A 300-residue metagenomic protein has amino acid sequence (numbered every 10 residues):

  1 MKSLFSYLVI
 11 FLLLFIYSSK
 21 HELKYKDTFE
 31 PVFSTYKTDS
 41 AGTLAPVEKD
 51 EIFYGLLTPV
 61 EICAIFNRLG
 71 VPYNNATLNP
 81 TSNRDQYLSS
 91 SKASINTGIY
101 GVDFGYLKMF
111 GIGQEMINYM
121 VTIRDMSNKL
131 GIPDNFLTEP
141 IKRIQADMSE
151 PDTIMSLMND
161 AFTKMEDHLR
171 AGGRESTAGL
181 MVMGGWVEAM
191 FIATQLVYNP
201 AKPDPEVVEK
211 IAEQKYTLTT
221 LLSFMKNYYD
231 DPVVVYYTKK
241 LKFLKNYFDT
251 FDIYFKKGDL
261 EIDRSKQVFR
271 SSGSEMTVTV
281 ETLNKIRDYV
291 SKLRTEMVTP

Functional and structural regions predicted by a protein language model:
M1-V32: Bacterial Sec-dependent N-terminal signal peptides
T28-R143: N-terminal Sec/ER secretory leader and immediately downstream segment of secreted/extracellular precursors
V47-I52, E61-I65, L180, D204-L218 (+5 more regions): Polar, acidic low-complexity tracts enriched in Ser/Thr/Gln/Glu with frequent Gly/Pro and Thr-Pro motifs
D85-K92, F104-G111, E115, R143-A146 (+6 more regions): Non-transmembrane, amphipathic alpha-helical segments
G98, V102, Q114-I117, V121-R124 (+9 more regions): Generic structural signal for well-ordered, non-transmembrane alpha-helical segments in soluble/cytosolic regions
F104-G111, L130, H168-G172, A193-A201 (+4 more regions): Secondary-structure edge/capping motif, primarily at the C-terminal ends of alpha-helices and the immediately following
E150-T238: Extended amphipathic alpha-helical interaction segments
F224, Y228-P300: A cross-kingdom marker for long, charged
